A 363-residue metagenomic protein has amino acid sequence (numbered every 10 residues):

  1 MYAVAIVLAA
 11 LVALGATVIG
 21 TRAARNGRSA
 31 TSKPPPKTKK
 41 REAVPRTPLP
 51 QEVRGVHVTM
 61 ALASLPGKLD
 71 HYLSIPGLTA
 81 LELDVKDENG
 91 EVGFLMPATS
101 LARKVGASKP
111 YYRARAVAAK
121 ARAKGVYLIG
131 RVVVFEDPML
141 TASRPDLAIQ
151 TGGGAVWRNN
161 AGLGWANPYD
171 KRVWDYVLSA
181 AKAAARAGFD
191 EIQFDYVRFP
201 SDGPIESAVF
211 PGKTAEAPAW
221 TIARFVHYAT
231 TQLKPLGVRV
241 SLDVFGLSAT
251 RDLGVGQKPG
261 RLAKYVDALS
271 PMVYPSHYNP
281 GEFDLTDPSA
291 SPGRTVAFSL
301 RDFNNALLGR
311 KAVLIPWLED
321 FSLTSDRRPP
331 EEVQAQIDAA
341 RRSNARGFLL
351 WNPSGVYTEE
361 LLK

Functional and structural regions predicted by a protein language model:
P48-A63, A119, F135-R186: Active-site-adjacent "subsite" loops/lids of carbohydrate-active enzymes
R54-L62, P97-Y111, A161-D175, G212-W220 (+2 more regions): The substrate-binding groove and active-site-proximal loops of carbohydrate-active enzymes, especially glycoside
V56-A61, Y127-D137, Q193-F194, P200 (+3 more regions): Aromatic-lined carbohydrate-recognition surfaces of secreted/lumenal glycan-active proteins
L62-P76, A102-G125, A219-H227, F298: Aromatic- and glycine-enriched glycan-recognition loops and surfaces that form the carbohydrate-binding subsites
G67-V92, A183-Q193, K264-A268, A340-F348: Catalytic domains of carbohydrate-active enzymes, especially glycoside hydrolases
A80-E82, G106, Y112-W157, Q193-F194: Glycine-rich, aromatic-flanked loop segments that form ligand/cofactor-binding clefts across common enzyme folds
F94-V105, D137-N160, D202-K213: Aromatic- and acidic-residue-enriched segments that line the glycan-binding/catalytic groove of carbohydrate-active
V266-P280, P288-K363: Substrate-binding cleft of secreted/luminal carbohydrate-active enzymes
